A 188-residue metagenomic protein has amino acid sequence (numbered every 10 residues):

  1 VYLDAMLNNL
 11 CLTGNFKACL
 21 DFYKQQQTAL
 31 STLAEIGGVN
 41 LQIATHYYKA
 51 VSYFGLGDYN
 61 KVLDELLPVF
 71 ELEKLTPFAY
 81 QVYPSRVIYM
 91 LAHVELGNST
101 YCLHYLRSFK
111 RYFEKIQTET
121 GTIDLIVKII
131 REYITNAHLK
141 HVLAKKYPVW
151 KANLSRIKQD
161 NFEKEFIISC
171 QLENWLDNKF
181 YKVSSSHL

Functional and structural regions predicted by a protein language model:
V1, G38-N40, Y80: Residue signature of alpha-solenoid helical repeat architecture, marking inter-repeat boundaries and helix-start
V1-L30: Acidic, glycine-rich loop-and-beta core segments that form the ion-binding/anion-interacting portion of active sites
L3-N8, L41, Y47-V51, G55 (+2 more regions): "A position-specific structural signal for the A-helix of alpha-solenoid helical repeats
Y23-E35, L63-L75, R107-T118, K151-S155: Amphipathic alpha-helical segments of tetratricopeptide repeats
F70-V87, V94, N98-T100: Active-site-proximal binding-pocket segments
L103-L188: C-terminal non-catalytic interaction modules
